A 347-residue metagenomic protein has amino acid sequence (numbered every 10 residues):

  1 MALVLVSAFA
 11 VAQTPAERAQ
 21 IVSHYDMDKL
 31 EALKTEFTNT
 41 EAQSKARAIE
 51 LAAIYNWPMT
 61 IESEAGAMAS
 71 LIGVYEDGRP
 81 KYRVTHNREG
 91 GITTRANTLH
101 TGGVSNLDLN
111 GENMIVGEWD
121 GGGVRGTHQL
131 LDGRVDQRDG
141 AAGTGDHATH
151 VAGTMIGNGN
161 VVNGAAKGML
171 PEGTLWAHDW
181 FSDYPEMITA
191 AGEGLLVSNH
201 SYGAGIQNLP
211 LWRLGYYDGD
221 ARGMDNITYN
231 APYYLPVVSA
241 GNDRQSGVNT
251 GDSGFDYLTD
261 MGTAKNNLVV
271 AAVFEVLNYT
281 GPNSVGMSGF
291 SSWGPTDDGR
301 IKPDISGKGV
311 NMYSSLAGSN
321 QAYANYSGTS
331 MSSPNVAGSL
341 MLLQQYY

Functional and structural regions predicted by a protein language model:
S7-F9: N-terminal signal peptide c-region/cleavage motif recognized by signal peptidases
Q13-R18, N87-S198, Q207, W212 (+6 more regions): Subtilisin-like serine protease catalytic core
T14-K34: Short N-terminal segments immediately surrounding and downstream of signal-peptide cleavage
K29-E31, E36, T40-E118, D139-T144 (+4 more regions): N-terminal domain-start motif of subtilase-like serine proteases
A96, A148, A152, A221 (+5 more regions): Extracytoplasmic/secreted envelope proteins and their assembly/folding machinery, especially bacterial periplasmic
G121, S201-G203, A240-G241: Conserved NAD(P)H cofactor-binding loop of Rossmann-fold oxidoreductase domains
I206-L209, A221, S239-K265, A271-K302 (+1 more regions): Active-site-adjacent substrate-recognition loops and nearby beta-strands within hydrolase catalytic domains
G307-Y347: Hydrolase catalytic cores
